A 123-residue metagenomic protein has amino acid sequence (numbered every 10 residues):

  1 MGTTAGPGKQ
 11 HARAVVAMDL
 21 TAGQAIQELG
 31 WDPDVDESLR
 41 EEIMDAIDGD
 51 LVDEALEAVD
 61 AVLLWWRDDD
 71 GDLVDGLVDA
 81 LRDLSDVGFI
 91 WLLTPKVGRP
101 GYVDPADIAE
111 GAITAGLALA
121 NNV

Functional and structural regions predicted by a protein language model:
G2-E41: N-terminal, charge-rich interaction modules
I26, V62-L63: Receiver (REC) domain switch-region micro-motif
E42, A46-I47, I113-G116: Short, structured coil segments at secondary-structure junctions
D48-V59: Short acidic low-complexity segments
L63-L73: Short, glycine-rich nucleotide/cofactor-binding loops
L73-V103: Mid-chain, well-packed structural core segment of small domains
D104-V123: Conserved Class I S-adenosyl-L-methionine
